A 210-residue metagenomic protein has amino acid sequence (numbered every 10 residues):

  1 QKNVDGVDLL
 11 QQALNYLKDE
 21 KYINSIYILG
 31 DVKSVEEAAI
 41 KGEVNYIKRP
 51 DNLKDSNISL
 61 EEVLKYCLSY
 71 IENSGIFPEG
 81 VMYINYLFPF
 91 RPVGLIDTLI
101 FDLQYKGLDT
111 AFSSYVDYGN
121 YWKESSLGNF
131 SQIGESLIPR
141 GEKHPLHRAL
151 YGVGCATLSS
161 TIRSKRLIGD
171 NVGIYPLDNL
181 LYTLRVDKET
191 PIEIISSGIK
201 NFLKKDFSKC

Functional and structural regions predicted by a protein language model:
Q1-L29: N-terminal glycine-rich phosphate-binding loop and ensuing alpha1 helix
I23, I76-P78, Y105-D109: Short, high-confidence coil segments that cap the C-terminus of an alpha-helix and link into the following beta-strand
Y27, K33-M82, F90-G94, T98-F101: Short phosphate-binding loop-to-helix
L29-G30, V186: Short beta-strand scaffold positions
E36, S159-R163, P191-I192: A generic structural signal for short hydrophobic patches within well-formed alpha-helices
L60-Y66, S125-N129, D187-E193: Short, surface-exposed amphipathic charged segments that create phosphate/polyanion-binding patches used for binding
E62, Y86-L181: Conserved core of the sugar-phosphate nucleotidyltransferase
P176-C210: Hydrophobic helical membrane-anchoring modules
